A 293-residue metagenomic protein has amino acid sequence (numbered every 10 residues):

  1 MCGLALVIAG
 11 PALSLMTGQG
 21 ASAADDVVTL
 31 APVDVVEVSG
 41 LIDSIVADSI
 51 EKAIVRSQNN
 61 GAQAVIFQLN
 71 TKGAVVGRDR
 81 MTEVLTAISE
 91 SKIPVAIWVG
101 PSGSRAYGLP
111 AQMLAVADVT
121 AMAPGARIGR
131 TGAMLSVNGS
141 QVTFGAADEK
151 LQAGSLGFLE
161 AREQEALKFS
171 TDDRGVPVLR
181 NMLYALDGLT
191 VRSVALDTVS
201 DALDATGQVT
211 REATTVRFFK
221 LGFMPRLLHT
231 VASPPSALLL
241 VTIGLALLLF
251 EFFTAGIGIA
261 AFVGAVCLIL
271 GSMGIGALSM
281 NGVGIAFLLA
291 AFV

Functional and structural regions predicted by a protein language model:
C2-L15: Bacterial N-terminal signal peptides
L6, A31, V35-V38, A121 (+5 more regions): Preference for short coil/turn "hinge" residues that link or interrupt alpha-helices
L15-V231: Soluble extramembrane regions of membrane proteins in the secretory/endomembrane system
V176-V293: Non-cytosolic juxtamembrane linkers/loops that tether extracellular or periplasmic domains to nearby transmembrane
